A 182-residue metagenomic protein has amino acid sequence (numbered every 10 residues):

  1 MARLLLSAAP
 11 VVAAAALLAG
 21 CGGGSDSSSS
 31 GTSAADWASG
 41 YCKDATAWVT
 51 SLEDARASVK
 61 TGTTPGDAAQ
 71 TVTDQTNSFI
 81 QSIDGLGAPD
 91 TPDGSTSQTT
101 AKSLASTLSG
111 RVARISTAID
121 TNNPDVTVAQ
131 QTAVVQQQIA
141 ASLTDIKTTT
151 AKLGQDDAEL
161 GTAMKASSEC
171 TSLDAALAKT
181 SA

Functional and structural regions predicted by a protein language model:
M1-V11: Bacterial N-terminal signal peptides that target proteins for export
L17-G20: C-terminal motif of bacterial Sec signal peptides marking the signal peptidase cleavage site
D26-Q81, T171-A182: Immediate post-signal-peptide N-terminus of mature secreted/exported proteins
S39, G66-D74, S95-S106, A129-T144: Short, charged, amphipathic alpha-helical segments
E53-R56, T73, N77-I80, K102-A105 (+6 more regions): Residue-level detector of alpha-helical secondary structure
I80-S106, R111-T132, L160: Short, solvent-exposed, charged loop/turn and helix-capping segments that join or cap alpha-helices on peripheral
N122-A182: A charged, solvent-exposed segment within the mature domains of Sec-exported extracytoplasmic proteins
